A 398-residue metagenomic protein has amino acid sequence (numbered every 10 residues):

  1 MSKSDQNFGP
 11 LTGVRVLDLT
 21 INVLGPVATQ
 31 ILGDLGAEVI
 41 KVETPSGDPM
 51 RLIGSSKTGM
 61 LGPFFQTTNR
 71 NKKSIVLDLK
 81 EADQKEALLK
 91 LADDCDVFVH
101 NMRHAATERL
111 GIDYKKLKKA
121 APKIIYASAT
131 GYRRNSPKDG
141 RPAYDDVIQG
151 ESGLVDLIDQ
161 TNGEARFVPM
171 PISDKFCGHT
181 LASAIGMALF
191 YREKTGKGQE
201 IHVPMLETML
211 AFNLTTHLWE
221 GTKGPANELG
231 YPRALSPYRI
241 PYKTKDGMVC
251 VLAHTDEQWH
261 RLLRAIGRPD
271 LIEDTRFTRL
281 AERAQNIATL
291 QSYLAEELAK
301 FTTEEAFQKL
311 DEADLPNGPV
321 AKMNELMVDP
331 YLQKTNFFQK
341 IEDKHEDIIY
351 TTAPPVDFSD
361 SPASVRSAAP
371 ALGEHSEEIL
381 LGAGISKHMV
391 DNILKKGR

Functional and structural regions predicted by a protein language model:
M1-K194, A371, E377-R398: N-terminal helix-loop segment corresponding to the beta1-alpha1 unit of nucleotide/adenylate-binding folds
M1-R15, P237, K243, E325-R398: Terminal low-complexity tails and localization/encapsulation signals of metabolic enzymes
V39, D311-E325, S386-D391: Short, well-structured beta-strand/strand-turn elements
S46, G131-R133, M205-L210, D246-M248 (+3 more regions): Glycine-rich beta-alpha junction loops
L52-S55, W219-E228, D329-H345: Short, surface-exposed loop/helix-turn segments at secondary-structure junctions that function as lids/hinges flanking
R134, N162-I172, E193-T208, N227-A234 (+2 more regions): Conserved Rossmann-fold dehydrogenase catalytic segment
G178-G198, A211, T215-G221, L263-P269: Oxidoreductase and adenylate-handling cofactor-binding alpha/beta cores
P237-A313, N317: Aromatic-enriched alpha-helical interface/lid elements that frame and gate functional surfaces
